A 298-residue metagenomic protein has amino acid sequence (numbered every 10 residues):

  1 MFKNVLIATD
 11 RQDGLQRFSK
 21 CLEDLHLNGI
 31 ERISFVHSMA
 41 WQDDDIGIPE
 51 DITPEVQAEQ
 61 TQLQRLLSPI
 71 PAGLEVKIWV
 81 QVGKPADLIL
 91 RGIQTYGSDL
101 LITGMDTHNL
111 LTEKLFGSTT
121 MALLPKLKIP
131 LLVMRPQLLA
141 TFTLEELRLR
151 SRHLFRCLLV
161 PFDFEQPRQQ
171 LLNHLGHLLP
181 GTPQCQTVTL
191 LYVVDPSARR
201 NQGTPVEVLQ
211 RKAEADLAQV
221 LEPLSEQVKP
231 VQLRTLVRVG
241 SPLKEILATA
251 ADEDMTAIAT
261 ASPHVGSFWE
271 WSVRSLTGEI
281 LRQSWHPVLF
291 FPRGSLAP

Functional and structural regions predicted by a protein language model:
M1, S68-L101, H108, E226-I258 (+1 more regions): Structural beta-alpha unit
M1-E50, R152-G203, S225-P230: Small/aliphatic-rich secondary-structure junction motif
N4, G92-E145, T249-P298: Gly/Ser-rich helix-loop-strand patches that form or flank binding pockets for ribonucleotide-derived cofactors
E23-G104: Ordered, small/hydrophobic-rich secondary-structure cores
I46, K114, T143-L144, Q170-L172 (+3 more regions): Short, well-ordered secondary-structure micro-motifs
E50-A58, R150, P205-K212: Alpha-helix N-cap and loop-to-helix initiation/capping positions
P183-D252: Structured core of small recognition/catalytic domains
